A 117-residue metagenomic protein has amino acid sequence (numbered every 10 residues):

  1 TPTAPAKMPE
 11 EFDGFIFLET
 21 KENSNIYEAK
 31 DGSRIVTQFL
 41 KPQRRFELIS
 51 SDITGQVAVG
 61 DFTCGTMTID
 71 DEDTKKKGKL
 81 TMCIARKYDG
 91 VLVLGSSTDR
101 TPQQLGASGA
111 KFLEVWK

Functional and structural regions predicted by a protein language model:
T1-F46: Extracytoplasmic low-complexity, Pro/Thr/Ser/Ala/Gly-rich segments that lie immediately after a secretion/anchoring
A4-A6, A29, A58, A85 (+1 more regions): A sequence-composition feature that detects small, non-aromatic residues
M8-P9, T20, I49-S50, D71 (+1 more regions): Serine/threonine-rich low-complexity intrinsically disordered regions
F39-P42, I49-I53, T98, G106-G109: Surface-exposed beta-strand edges and their flanking turn/coil or helix-capping segments
Q43-L80: Short Gly/Thr-rich strand-loop-strand
M67-W116: A short, solvent-exposed beta-edge/loop patch
